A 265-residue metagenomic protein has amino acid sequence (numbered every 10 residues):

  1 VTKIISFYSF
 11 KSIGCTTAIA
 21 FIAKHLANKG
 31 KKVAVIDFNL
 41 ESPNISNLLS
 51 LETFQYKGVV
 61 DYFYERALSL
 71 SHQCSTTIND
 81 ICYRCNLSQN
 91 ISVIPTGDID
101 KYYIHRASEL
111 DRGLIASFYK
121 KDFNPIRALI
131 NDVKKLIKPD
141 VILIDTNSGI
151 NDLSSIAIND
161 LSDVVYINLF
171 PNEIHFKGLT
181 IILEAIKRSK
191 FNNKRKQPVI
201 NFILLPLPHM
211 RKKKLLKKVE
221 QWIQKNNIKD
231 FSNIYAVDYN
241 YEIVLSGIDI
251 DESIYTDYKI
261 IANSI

Functional and structural regions predicted by a protein language model:
T2-S42, N47: Walker A/P-loop phosphate-binding motif and the immediately C-terminal alpha-helix
F7-Y8, I36, P95, L143-I144 (+2 more regions): Conserved beta-strand segments of the P-loop GTPase G domain that flank and frequently precede/overlap
L40-K134, L245-G247: P-loop/Walker-type NTP enzyme "switch/lid" segment
G97-D98, P206-E252: Beta-strand-loop-alpha "switch" segments that mediate conformational coupling across diverse proteins
S117-D122, I126-A157: Switch II (G3) loop of P-loop NTPases
V141, D163-V164, N233-Y235: Well-ordered beta-strand positions
S148-G149, S162-I181: Conserved Switch II/interswitch segment of TRAFAC-class P-loop GTPases
L179-N192: Conserved C-terminal guanine-recognition region of P-loop GTPase G domains, centered on the G4
